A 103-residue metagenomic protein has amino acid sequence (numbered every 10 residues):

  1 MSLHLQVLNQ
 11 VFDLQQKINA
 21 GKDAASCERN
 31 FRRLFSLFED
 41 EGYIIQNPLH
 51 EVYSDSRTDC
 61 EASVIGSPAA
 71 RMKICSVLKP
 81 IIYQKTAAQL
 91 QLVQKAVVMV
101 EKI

Functional and structural regions predicted by a protein language model:
M1-G21, R29, S36-I103: Extended, amphipathic alpha-helical stalk segments that mediate dimerization and serve as stator/scaffold rods within
